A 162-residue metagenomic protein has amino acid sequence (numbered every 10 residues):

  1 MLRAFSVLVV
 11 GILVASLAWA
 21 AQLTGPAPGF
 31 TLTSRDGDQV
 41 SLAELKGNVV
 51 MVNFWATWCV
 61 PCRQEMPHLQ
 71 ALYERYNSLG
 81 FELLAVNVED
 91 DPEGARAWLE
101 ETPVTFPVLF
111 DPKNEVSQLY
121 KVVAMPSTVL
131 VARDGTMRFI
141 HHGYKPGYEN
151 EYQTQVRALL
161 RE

Functional and structural regions predicted by a protein language model:
M1-L2: N-terminal secretory signal peptides that target proteins for export/translocation
F5-S16: Bacterial N-terminal signal peptides
A18-L42: N-terminal "domain-start" segment that seeds a small globular fold
P26-P28, Q64, A71-N114, L119 (+1 more regions): Conserved segment of the thioredoxin-like fold in thiol-based oxidoreductases
N48-V50, F54-W58, A124: Short pre-active-site segment immediately N-terminal to redox-active cysteine/selenocysteine motifs in thiol-based
M51-V52, L83, T128: Hydrophobic beta-strand anchors of alpha/beta hydrolase catalytic cores
F54-A71: Conserved redox-active cysteine motifs that mediate thiol-disulfide chemistry, especially di-cysteine Cys-X(1-2)-Cys
A97-T105, P112-R157: Thiol/disulfide oxidoreductase modules built on the thioredoxin-like
